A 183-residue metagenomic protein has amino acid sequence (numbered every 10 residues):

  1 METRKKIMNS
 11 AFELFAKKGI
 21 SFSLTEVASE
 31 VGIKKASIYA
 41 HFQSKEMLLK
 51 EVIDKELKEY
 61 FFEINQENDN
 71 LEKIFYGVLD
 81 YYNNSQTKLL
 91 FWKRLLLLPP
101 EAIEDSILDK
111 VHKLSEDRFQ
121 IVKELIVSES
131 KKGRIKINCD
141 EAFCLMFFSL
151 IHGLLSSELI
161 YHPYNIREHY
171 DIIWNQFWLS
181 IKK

Functional and structural regions predicted by a protein language model:
M1-T3: Short, Lys/Arg-enriched anionic-surface-contact patches
K6, S10, L14-M47, E51: Helix-turn-helix
K45, V52, E56, Y60 (+5 more regions): Hydrophobic/aromatic residues within well-ordered alpha-helical segments
E51, F62-K88, F143-F147: Hydrophobic alpha-helical connector segments
N65, I103-K132, E141-L145: Amphipathic alpha-helical packing segments from all-alpha helical-bundle domains
K73-N84, Q120-S128, S156-K183: C-terminal peripheral helix-coil segments that are non-catalytic and often amphipathic
N84-S106: Amphipathic alpha-helical segments used for helix-helix packing
K93, H112, S130-Q176: Hydrophobic/aromatic-rich alpha-helical bundle segments in the mid-to-C-terminal region
